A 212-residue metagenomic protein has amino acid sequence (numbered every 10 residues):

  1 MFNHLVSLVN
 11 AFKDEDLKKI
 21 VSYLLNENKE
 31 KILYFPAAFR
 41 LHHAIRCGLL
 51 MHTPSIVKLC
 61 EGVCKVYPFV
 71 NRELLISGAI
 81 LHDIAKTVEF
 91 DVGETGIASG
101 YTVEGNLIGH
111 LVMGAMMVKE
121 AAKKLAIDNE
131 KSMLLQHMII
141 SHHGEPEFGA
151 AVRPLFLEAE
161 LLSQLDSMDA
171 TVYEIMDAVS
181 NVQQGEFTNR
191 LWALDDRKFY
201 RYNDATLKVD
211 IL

Functional and structural regions predicted by a protein language model:
M1-F2, N10-L17, H42-T53, L107: Short capping loops/turns at secondary-structure boundaries
M1-P36: Extended, charge-rich, solvent-exposed interface segments
K31-H43, C47, C64: Pre-Walker A segment
L41, M51, G62, V66-V182: Divalent metal-dependent catalytic cores for phosphoryl transfer on phosphate-bearing substrates
I56: Short, surface-exposed polybasic-aromatic patches that bind anionic ligands, especially phosphate groups
S163, R190-D195, N203-L212: N-terminal intrinsically disordered, cationic/polar leader segments that include organellar targeting peptides
D169, F199-Y200: Amphipathic, Lys/Arg-enriched alpha-helical patches that create a basic surface for binding polyanionic ligands
Q183-G185, L191: C-terminal functional modules
